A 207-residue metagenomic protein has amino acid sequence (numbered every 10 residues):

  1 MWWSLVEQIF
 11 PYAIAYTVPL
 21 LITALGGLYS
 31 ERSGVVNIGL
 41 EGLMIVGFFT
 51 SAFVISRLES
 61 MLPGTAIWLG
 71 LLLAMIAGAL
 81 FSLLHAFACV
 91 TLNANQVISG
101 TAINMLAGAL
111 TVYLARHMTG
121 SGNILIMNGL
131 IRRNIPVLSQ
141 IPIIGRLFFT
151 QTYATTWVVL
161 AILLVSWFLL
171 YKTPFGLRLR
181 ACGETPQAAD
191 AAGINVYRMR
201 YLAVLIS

Functional and structural regions predicted by a protein language model:
M1-A24, V36, T50, L58-G70: Membrane-interfacial amphipathic/re-entrant helices at transmembrane-helix boundaries
F10-A13, G42, V46, W68-I76 (+3 more regions): Hydrophobic alpha-helical transmembrane segments
L28-T50, V90-I103, R178, L202: Short, non-helical or kinked segments that cap or interrupt transmembrane helices
Y29, F53, R57, L80-L83 (+3 more regions): Membrane-interface helix caps of multi-pass small-molecule transporters
F48-F49, G78, N104-G108, L163 (+1 more regions): Residue-level recognition of pore/gate-forming positions within transmembrane alpha-helices of multi-pass
M61-G108: Alpha-helical transmembrane segments within multi-pass membrane transporters and channels
A107-K172, L202: Transmembrane helix-bundle core of multi-pass membrane transporters and related energy-transducing complexes
